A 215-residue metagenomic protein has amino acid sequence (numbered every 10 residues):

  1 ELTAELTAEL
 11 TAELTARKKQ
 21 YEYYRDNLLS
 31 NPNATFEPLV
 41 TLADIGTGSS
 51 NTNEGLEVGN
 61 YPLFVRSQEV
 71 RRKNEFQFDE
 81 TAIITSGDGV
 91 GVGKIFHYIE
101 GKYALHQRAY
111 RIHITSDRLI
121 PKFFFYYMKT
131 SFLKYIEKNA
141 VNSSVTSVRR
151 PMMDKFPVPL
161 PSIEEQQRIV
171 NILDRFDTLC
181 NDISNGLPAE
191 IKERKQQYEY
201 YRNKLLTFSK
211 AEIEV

Functional and structural regions predicted by a protein language model:
E1-F36, P157-V215: Amphipathic alpha-helical coiled-coil/heptad-repeat segments
Q20, T35, N60-P62, T81 (+1 more regions): A generic secondary-structure signal marking the coil-to-beta-strand transition
N27-S49, E54-V65, E190, Y201: Non-catalytic DNA-recognition/assembly elements of restriction-modification systems
P38-T41, M152, R175: Ca2+-coordinating acidic residues in Ca2+-binding motifs
N53-G55, G93-F96, K122-Y126, T130-V170 (+1 more regions): Intrinsic, low-complexity N-terminal interaction/targeting segments
V58-Y61, A82, L173, K195: Generic structural concept
V65-S67, E75-L133, V141-N142, S147-R149: A short beta-sheet element
